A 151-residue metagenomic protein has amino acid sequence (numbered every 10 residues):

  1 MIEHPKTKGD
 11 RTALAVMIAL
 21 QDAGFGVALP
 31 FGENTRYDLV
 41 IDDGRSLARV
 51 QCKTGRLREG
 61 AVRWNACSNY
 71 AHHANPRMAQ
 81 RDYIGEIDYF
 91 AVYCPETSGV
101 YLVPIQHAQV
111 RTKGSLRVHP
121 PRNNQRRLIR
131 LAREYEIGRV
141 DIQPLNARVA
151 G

Functional and structural regions predicted by a protein language model:
M1-T35, I41-G151: Mixed-charge (Asp/Glu-Lys/Arg
